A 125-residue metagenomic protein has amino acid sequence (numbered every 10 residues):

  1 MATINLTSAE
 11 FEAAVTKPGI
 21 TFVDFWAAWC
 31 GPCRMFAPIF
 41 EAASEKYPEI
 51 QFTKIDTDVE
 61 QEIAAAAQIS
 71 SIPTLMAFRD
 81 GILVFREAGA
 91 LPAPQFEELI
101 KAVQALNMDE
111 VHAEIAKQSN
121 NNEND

Functional and structural regions predicted by a protein language model:
A2, W26, Q51-T53: Conserved Rossmann-like nucleotide-binding pocket used by diverse enzymes that bind dinucleotide cofactors
T3-T21, Q61: A short beta-strand-turn-helix
P18-F22, M35-I55, Q61: Conserved helix-turn-beta segment immediately C-terminal to the redox Cys motif in thioredoxin-like folds
G19, W26-W29, S71: Short pre-active-site segment immediately N-terminal to redox-active cysteine/selenocysteine motifs in thiol-based
D24-W26, A77: Structural cue for short, hydrophobic secondary-structure segments
C30-C33, L75: The canonical Cys-X-X-Cys-His
S71, A77-E110: Non-catalytic, surface beta->alpha helical segment in thiol-disulfide oxidoreductase systems
K117-D125: Short acidic DE-rich linear segments
